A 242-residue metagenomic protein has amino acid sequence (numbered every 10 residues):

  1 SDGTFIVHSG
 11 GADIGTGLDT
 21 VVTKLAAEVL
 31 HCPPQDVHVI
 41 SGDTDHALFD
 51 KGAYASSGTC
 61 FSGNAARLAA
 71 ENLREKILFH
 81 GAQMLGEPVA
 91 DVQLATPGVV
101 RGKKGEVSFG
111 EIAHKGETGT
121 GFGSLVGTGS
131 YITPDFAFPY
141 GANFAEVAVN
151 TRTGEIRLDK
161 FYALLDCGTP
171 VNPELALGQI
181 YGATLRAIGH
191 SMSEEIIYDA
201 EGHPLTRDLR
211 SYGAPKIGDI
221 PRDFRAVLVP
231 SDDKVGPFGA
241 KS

Functional and structural regions predicted by a protein language model:
S1-G3, L175: Short N-terminal secondary-structure initiator segments
G3-T4, R225: Loop/turn elements at helix/coil->beta-strand transitions in domains of secreted/extracellular proteins
T4-S9, L158-K160: Short, aliphatic-rich beta-strand segments
A12: Gly/Ser-rich, acidic/histidine-flanked active-site/gating loops
D19-T20: Conserved strand-to-helix beginnings and helix N-cap segments that scaffold or border functional pockets
K24-S242: C-terminal catalytic domains of large/alpha subunits in multi-subunit enzymes
